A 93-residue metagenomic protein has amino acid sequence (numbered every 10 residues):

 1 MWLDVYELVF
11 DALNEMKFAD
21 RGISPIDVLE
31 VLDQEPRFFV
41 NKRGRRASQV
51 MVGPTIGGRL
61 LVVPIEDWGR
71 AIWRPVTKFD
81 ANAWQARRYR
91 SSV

Functional and structural regions predicted by a protein language model:
M1-V93: Ribonuclease/tRNase effector modules and their secretory precursors
